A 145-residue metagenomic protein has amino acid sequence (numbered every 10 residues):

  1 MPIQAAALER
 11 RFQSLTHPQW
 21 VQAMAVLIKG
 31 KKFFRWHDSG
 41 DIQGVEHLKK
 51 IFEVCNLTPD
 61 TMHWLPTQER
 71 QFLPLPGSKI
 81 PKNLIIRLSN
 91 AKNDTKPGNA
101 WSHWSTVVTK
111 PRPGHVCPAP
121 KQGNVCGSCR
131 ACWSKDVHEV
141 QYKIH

Functional and structural regions predicted by a protein language model:
M1-H145: Class I S-adenosyl-L-methionine
